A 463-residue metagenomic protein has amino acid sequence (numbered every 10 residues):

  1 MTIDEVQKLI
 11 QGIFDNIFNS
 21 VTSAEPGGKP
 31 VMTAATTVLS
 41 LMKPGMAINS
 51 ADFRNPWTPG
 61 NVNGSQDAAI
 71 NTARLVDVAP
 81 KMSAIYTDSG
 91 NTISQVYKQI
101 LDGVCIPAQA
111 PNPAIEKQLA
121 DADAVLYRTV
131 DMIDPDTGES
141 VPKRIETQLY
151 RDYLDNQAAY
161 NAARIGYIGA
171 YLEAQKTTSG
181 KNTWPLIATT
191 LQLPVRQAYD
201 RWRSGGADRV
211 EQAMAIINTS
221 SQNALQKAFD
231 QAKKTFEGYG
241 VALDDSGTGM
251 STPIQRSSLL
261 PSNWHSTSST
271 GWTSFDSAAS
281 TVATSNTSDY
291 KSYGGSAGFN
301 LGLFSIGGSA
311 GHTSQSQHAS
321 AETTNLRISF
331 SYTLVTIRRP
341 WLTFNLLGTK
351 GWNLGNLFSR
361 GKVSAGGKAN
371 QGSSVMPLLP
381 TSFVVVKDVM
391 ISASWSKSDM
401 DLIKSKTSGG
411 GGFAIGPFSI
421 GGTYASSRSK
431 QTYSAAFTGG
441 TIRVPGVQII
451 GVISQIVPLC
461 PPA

Functional and structural regions predicted by a protein language model:
M1-S204: Intrinsically disordered, low-complexity, charge-biased terminal/linker regions in eukaryotic proteins
T2-L9, N19, T33, T37-A73 (+5 more regions): Membrane-permeabilization and membrane-interfacing ectodomains
